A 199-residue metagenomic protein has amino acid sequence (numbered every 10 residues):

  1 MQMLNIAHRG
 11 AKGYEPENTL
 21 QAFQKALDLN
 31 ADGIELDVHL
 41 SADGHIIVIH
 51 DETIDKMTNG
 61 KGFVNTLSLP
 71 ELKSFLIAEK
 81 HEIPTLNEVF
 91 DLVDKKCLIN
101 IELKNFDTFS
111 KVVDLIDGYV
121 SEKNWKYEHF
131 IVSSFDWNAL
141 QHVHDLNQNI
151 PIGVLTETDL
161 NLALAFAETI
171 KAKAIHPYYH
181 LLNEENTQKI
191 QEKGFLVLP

Functional and structural regions predicted by a protein language model:
M1-P199: Phosphate-group recognition and catalysis centered on beta-loop-alpha active-site segments
